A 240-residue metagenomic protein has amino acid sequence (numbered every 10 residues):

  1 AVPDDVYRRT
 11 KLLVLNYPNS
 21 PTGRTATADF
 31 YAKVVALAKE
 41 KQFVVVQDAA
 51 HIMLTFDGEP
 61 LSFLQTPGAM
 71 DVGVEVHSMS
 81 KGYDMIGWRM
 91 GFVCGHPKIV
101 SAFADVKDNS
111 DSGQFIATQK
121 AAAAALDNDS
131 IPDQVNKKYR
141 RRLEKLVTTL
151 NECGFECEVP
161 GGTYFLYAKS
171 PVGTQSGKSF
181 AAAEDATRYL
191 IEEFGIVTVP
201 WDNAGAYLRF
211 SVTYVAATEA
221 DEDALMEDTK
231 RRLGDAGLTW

Functional and structural regions predicted by a protein language model:
A1-W240: PLP-dependent class I/II
